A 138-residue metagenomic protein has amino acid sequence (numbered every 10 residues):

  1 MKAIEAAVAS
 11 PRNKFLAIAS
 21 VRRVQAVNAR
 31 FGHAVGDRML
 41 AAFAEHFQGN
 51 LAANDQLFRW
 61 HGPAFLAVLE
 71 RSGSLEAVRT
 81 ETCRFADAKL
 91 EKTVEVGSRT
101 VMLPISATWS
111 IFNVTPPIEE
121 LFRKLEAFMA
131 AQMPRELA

Functional and structural regions predicted by a protein language model:
M1-L16, R22-Q48, F58-G62, E76-R79 (+3 more regions): Conserved long alpha-helical elements within nucleotide-processing catalytic cores of c-di-GMP signaling and class III
I18, E91, A107-I111: Sensory input modules used in signal transduction, predominantly PAS/LOV/GAF but also related non-catalytic regulatory
H33, L75-A86, G97, S110-A138: Catalytic-core segments of nucleotide cyclases and related cyclic-nucleotide turnover enzymes
D55: Glycine-centered, small-residue-biased loops immediately flanking beta-strands in adenine/cofactor-binding cores
F58-H61, K89-S106: Catalytic core regions of nucleotide second-messenger enzymes
V68-G73, L90, F112-N113: Residue-level recognition of strand-loop junctions within catalytic nucleotide-signaling folds
